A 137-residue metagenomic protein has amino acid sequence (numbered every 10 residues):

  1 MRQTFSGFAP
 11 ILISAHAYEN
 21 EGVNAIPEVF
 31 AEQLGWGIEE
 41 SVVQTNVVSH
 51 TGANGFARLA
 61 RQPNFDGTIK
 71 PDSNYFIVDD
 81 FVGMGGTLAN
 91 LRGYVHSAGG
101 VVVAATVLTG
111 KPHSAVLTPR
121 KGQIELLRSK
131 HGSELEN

Functional and structural regions predicted by a protein language model:
M1-Q3: An N-terminal, well-structured beta->alpha segment
G7-Y18: Short glycine-rich phosphate-binding loop at a beta-alpha junction
A31-G35, T68, R92-G100: Short, surface-exposed basic-aromatic patches at helix termini and helix-loop junctions that form
G37-Y75: Short, glycine/charge-rich flexible loops or terminal/linker lids adjacent to PRPP-binding catalytic cores
I69-D79, S129-N137: Extended, charge-rich low-complexity interaction segments
S73-G100, A104-A105: A contiguous pocket-lining binding segment that forms or flanks enzyme active sites
R92-N137: PRPP-dependent phosphoribosyltransferase catalytic core
